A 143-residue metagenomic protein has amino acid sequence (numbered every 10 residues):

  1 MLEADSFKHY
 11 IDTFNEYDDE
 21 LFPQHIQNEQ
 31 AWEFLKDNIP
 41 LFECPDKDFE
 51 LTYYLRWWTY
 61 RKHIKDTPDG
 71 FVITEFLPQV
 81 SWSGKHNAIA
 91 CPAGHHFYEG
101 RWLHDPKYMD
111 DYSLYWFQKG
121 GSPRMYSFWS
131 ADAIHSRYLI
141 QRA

Functional and structural regions predicted by a protein language model:
M1-N15: Intrinsically disordered, low-structural-confidence terminal and linker regions
N15-A143: Substrate-binding groove/exosite segments of carbohydrate-active enzymes
